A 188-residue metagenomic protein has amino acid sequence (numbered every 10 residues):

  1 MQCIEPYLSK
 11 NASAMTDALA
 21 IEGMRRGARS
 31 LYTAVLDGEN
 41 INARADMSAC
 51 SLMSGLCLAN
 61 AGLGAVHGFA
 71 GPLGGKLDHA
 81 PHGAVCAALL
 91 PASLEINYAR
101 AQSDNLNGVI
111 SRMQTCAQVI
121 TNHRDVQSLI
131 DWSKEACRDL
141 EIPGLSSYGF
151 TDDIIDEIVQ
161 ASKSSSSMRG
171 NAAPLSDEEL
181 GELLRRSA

Functional and structural regions predicted by a protein language model:
M1-A61: Carboxylate- and glycine-rich phosphate/diphosphate-binding segment that chelates Mg2+/Mn2+
Q2-Y7, A12, R25, S48 (+3 more regions): Glycine-rich flexible loops
C3-I4, M47-G55, F69, L90-S93 (+4 more regions): Short alpha-helical scaffolding segments that buttress acidic/His motifs in well-ordered protein cores
L19, G23, A65, V85-L89: Catalytic-loop motifs flanking and including active-site residues across diverse enzymes
L52-G83, S165-G170: Glycine-rich phosphate/pyrophosphate-binding beta-alpha loops
G83-I154: Gly/Pro-rich interdomain helix-loop hinge
D152-A188: Short, amphipathic C-terminal "tail helix"
